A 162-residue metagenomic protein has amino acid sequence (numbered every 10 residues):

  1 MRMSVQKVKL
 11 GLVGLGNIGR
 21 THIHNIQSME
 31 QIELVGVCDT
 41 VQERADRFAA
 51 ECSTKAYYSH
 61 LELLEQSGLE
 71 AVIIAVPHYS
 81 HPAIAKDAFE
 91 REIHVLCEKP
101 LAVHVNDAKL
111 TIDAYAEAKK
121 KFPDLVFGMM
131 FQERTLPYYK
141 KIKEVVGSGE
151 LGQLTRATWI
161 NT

Functional and structural regions predicted by a protein language model:
M1-C52: N-terminal Rossmann-like dinucleotide-binding module
K9, E33, K55, H94 (+2 more regions): Proline-centered loop/turn at the N-terminus of a beta-strand
H22, T54-A114: Beta-loop-alpha module in the N-terminal Rossmann-like domain of NAD(P)-dependent dehydrogenases, especially those
M29-E30, Q66-S67, F122: Acidic-histidine catalytic/liganding microenvironments
Q31, G68, E150-Q153: Glycine-centered tight turns that cap/initiate beta-strands
G36, E70-A71, V126, R156: Short, Asp-centered acidic motifs that coordinate Mg2+ and/or phosphate in catalytic or ligand-binding sites
A102-T162: A contiguous active-site-proximal alpha/beta segment in oxidoreductase catalytic domains
